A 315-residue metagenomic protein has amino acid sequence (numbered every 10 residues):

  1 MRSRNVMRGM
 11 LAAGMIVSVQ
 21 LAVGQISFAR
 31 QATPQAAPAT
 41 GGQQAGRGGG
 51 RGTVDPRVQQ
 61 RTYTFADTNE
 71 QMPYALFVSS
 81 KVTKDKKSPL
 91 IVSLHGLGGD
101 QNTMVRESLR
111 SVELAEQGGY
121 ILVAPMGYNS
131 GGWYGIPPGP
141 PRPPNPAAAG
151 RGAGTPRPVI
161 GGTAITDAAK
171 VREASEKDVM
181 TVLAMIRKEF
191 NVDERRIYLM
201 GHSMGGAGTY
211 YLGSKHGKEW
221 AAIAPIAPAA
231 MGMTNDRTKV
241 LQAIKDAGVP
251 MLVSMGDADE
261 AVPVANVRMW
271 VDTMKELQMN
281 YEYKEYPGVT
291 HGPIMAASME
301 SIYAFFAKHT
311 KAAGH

Functional and structural regions predicted by a protein language model:
R2-G14: Bacterial N-terminal signal peptides that target proteins for export
G24-L90, T103, D167, S175-D178 (+6 more regions): A domain-start/cap signature at the N-terminus of enzymes
Q60, T64-P73, D85-N191, V240: Serine-hydrolase catalytic machinery in alpha/beta-hydrolase-like enzymes
P89, Y120, R196, A221 (+1 more regions): Alpha/beta-hydrolase fold active-site loops
S93-G98, R187-F190, H202, G206-T209 (+5 more regions): Cell-envelope and extracellular/periplasmic
M104-E107, A184-E189, R195-D246: Primarily recognizes the serine-hydrolase "nucleophile elbow" in alpha/beta-hydrolase and SGNH/GDSL folds
A222-M299: The feature captures the conserved acid-bearing segment of alpha/beta-hydrolase catalytic domains
S298-H315: Catalytic active-site module of serine/aspartate enzymes centered on a nucleophile-bearing elbow/loop
